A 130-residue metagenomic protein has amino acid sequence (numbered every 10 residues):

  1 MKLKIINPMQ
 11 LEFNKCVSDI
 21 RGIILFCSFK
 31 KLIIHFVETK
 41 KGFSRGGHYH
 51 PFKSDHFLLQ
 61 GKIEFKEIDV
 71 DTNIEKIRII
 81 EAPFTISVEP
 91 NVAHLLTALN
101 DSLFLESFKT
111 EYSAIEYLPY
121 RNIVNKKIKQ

Functional and structural regions predicted by a protein language model:
M1-I33, R78: A short, N-terminal "cap"/entry segment at the start of jelly-roll beta-barrel domains of the cupin/DSBH fold
I6-N14, N73-E75, L95-Q130: Double-stranded beta-helix
I24, G47, F65-K66, I86-V88 (+2 more regions): Short beta-strand His + acidic residue motifs that chelate non-heme Fe in jelly-roll/DSBH and cupin folds
H35-P51: Conserved short histidine dyad/triad with adjacent acidic residue
F36, D55, L95: Short, surface-exposed charged micro-motifs
P51-D69: Glycine- and acidic-residue-biased ligand/ion/polar-headgroup-sensing regions
D69-P90: Short acidic-glycine-tyrosine-enriched beta hairpin
